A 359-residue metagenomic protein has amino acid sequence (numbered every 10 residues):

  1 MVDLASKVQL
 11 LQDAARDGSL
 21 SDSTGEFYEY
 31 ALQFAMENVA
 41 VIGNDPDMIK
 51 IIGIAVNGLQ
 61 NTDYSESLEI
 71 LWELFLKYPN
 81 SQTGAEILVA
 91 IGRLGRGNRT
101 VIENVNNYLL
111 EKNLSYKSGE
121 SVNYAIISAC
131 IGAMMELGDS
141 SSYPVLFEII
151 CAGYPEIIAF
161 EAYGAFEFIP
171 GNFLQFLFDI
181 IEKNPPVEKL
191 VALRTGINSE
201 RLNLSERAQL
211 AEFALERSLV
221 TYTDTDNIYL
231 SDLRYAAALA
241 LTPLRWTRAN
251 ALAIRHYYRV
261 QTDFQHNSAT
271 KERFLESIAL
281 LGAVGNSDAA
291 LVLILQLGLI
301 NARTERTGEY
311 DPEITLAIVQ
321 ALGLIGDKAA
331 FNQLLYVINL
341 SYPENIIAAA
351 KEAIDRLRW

Functional and structural regions predicted by a protein language model:
M1, T24-A35, I70-W72, I102-K112 (+6 more regions): Buried hydrophobic core positions in alpha-solenoid tandem helical repeats
D3-D22, V41-Y64, E73-L76, Q82-G97 (+9 more regions): Structural detector for internal amphipathic alpha-helices that build alpha-solenoid repeat scaffolds
A35, V39, Y78, K112 (+8 more regions): Alpha-helical junction/boundary sensor with strong preference for TPR arrays
S142, F173-L174, A330-F331: Repeated loop/turn-to-beta-strand initiation elements of outer-membrane beta-barrel proteins
A289: Mobile, glycine- and charge-enriched loop segments and immediately flanking short secondary-structure elements within
V292-A302, T307, D311: Structured C-terminal portions of repeat-based eukaryotic scaffold domains
F331-I338, E344-A348: Alpha-solenoid helical-repeat scaffold
